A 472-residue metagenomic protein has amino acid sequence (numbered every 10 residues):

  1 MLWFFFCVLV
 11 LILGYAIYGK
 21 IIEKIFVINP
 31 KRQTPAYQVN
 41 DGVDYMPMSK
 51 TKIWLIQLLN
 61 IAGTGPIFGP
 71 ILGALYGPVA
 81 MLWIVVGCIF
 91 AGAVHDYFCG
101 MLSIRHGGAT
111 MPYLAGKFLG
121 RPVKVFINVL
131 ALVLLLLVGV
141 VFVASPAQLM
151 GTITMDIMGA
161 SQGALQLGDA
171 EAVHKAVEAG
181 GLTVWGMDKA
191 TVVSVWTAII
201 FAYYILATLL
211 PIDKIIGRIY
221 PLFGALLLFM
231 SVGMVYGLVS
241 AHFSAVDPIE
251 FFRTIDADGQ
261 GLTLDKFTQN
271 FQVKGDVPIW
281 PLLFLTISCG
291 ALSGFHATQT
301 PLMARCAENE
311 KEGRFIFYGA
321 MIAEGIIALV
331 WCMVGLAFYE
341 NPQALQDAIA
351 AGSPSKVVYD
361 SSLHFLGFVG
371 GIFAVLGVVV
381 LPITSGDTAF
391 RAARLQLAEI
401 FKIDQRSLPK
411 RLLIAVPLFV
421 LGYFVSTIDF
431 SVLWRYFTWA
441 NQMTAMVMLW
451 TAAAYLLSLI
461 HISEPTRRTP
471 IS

Functional and structural regions predicted by a protein language model:
C7-G19, A131, L135-G139, G224-H242 (+3 more regions): Selective recognition of specific alpha-helical transmembrane segments in multi-pass small-molecule
V10-I67, N309-E312: Membrane-interface "cap" regions at the ends of multi-pass membrane proteins
M48-G65, G237-F243, D256-W331, L376-S385: Hydrophobic, membrane-embedded alpha-helices of multi-pass small-molecule transporters
A91-G107, M111-T208, S288-L292, G377-D387 (+1 more regions): Helix-loop-helix module between adjacent transmembrane segments
G100, L238-K266, A320-D360: Extracellular/periplasmic helix-exit of transmembrane alpha-helices
K124-N128, L132, A190-A198, G319-A328 (+6 more regions): Loop-to-transmembrane helix boundary motifs in multi-pass membrane proteins
G139-V143, A147-D156, V195, T208 (+2 more regions): Hydrophobic alpha-helical segments and their helix-loop junctions in multi-pass secondary transporters
I460-I471: Single conserved hydrophobic/aromatic residue that forms the stacking wall/gate of nucleotide- or nucleobase-binding
